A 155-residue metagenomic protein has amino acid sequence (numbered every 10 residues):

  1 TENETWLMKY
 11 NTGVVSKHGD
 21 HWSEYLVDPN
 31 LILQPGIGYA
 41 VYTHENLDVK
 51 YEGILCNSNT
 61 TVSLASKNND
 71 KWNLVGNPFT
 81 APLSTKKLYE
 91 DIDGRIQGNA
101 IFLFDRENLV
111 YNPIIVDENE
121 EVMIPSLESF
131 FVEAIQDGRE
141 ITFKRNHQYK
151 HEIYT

Functional and structural regions predicted by a protein language model:
T1-Y154: N-terminal exported-region signature
